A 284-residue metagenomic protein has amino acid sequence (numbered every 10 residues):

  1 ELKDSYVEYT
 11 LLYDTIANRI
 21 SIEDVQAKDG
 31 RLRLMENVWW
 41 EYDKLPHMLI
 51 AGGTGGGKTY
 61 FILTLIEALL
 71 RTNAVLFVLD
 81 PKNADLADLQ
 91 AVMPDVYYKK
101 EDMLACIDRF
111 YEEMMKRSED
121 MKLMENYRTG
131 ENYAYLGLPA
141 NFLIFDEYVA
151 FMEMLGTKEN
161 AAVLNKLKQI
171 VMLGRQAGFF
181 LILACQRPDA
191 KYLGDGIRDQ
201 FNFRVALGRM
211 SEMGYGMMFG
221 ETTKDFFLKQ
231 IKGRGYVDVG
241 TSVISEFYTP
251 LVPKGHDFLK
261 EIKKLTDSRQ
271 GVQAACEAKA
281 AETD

Functional and structural regions predicted by a protein language model:
E1, E36-N37, G130-E131: Catalytic micro-motifs at enzyme active sites that drive phosphoryl/nucleotidyl and oxygen chemistry
E1-L11: A short amphipathic beta-strand at an alpha->beta junction
K3-S5, E36, K44, P139 (+2 more regions): A generic structural signal for well-ordered coil/turn residues at beta-strand boundaries that shape enzyme active-site
S5-Y6, A17, M210-T283: Conserved P-loop NTPase
T10-L123, N141-F142, V149-M210, F219 (+4 more regions): P-loop NTPase catalytic phosphate-binding loop
K122-N132: Short, glycine/acidic-rich hinge or "gate" loops at secondary-structure transitions that mediate conformational
Y133-N141: Short basic/glycine-enriched coil/helix segment immediately N-terminal to the Walker B
